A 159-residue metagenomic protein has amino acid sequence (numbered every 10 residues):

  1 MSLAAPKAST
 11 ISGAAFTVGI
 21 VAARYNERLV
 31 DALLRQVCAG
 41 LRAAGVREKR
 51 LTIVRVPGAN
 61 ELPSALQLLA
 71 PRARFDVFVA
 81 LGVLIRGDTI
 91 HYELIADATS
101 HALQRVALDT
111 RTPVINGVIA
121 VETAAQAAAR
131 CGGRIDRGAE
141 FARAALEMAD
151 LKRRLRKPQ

Functional and structural regions predicted by a protein language model:
A8-P57: Glycine-rich phosphate/diphosphate-binding loop of Rossmann-like nucleotide-binding domains
R24-Y25, G82-L84, V118-T123: Short, ordered loop/turn segments at secondary-structure junctions
E27, A39-R47, Q67-R74, Q104 (+2 more regions): Generic secondary-structure signature for well-ordered alpha-helical cores
E27, D31, R35, V56-N60 (+3 more regions): Electropositive phosphate-/nucleotide-binding environments in soluble metabolic enzymes
I53, D76-L81, P113-I119: Short beta-strand segments at enzyme active-site cores
V54-R72, G117-I119, T123-A128: Glycine-rich oxoanion-binding loops at beta->alpha junctions
E61, A65-L103: Glycine-rich phosphate-binding loop
Y92-E93, D97-Q159: C-terminal binding/interaction regions
